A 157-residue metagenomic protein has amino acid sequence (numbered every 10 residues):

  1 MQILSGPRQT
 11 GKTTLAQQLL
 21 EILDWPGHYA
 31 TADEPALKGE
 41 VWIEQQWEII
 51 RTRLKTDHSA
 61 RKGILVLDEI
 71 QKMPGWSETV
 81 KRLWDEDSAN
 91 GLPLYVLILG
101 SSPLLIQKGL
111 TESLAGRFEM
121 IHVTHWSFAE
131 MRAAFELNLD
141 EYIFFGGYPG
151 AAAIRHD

Functional and structural regions predicted by a protein language model:
M1-D157: Phosphate-binding site recognition
